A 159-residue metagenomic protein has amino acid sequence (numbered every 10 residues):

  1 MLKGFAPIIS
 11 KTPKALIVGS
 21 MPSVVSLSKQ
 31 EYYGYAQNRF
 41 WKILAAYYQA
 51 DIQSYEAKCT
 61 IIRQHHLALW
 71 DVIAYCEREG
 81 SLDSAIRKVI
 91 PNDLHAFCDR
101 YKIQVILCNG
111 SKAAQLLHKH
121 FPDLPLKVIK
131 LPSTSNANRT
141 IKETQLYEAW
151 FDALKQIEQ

Functional and structural regions predicted by a protein language model:
L2-K14, Y35-A36, L82-P91, H95 (+1 more regions): C-terminal capping/extension of enzyme domains
K14-S20: Short, hydrophobic/glycine-enriched beta-strand segments
L16, A68-W70, L107, I129: Hydrophobic/aromatic beta-strand patches that form the interior of the parallel beta-sheet core in alpha/beta enzyme
M21-P22, I73-C76, P132-S135: Short, histidine-centered active-site or binding-site loop motifs used for metal coordination, general acid-base
V25-A85: Short, surface-exposed acidic-centric catalytic microdomains
L94, C98-I106: Proline-aspartate-enriched helix->loop->beta-strand connector
K112-A114: Alpha-helix capping/helix-boundary segments
